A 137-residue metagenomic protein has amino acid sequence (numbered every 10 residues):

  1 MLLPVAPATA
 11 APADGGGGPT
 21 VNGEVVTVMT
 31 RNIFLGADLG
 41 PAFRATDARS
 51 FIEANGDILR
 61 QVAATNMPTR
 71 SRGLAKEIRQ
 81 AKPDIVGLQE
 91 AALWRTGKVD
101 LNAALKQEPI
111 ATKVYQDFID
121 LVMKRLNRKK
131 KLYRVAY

Functional and structural regions predicted by a protein language model:
L2-A8: C-terminal segment of classical bacterial N-terminal signal peptides
A11-Y137: N-terminal, active-site-proximal structural segment of metallo-dependent hydrolase catalytic domains
